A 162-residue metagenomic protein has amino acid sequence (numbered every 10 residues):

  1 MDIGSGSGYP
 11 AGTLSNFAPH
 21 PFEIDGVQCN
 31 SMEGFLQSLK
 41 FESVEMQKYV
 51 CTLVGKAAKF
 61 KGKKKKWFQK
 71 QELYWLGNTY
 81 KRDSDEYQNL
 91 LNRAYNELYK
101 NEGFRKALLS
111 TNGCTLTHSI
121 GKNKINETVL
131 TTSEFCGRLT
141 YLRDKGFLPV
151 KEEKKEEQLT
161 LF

Functional and structural regions predicted by a protein language model:
M1-F162: Charged, low-complexity intrinsically disordered segments
